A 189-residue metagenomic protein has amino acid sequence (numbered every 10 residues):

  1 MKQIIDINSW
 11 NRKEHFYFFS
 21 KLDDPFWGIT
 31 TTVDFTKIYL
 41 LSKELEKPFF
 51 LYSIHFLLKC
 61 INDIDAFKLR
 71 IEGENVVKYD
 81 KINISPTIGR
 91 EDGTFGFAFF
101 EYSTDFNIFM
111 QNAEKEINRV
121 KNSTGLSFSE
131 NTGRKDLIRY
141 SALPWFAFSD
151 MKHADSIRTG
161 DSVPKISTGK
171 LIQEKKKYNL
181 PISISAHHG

Functional and structural regions predicted by a protein language model:
M1-T31, K135-K177: Flexible, Gly/Pro-enriched loop and linker segments at secondary-structure and domain junctions
K2-Q3, L22-D24, I82, A113-N122: Conserved GHKL (Bergerat-fold) ATPase module
Q3, T31, L41-L45, C60: Aromatic-residue-lined binding/catalytic grooves and analogous aromatic/hydrophobic interfacial grooves in multimeric
R12, F18, A66-K115, K152-D155: A helix-centric hydrophobic-segment signal that preferentially recognizes long, alpha-helical stretches used
L22-L40, K81-T104, N179-S183: Acyl/amide activation-and-transfer machinery of modular secondary-metabolite enzymes
K47-I84, A186-H187: Hydrophobic "lid/gating" helix adjacent to the active-site nucleophile that controls access to an acyl-thioester pocket
R90-F146: Helical lid/core segments from catalytic subdomains that handle acyl or acyl-like groups
E174-G189: C-terminal structured interaction module
